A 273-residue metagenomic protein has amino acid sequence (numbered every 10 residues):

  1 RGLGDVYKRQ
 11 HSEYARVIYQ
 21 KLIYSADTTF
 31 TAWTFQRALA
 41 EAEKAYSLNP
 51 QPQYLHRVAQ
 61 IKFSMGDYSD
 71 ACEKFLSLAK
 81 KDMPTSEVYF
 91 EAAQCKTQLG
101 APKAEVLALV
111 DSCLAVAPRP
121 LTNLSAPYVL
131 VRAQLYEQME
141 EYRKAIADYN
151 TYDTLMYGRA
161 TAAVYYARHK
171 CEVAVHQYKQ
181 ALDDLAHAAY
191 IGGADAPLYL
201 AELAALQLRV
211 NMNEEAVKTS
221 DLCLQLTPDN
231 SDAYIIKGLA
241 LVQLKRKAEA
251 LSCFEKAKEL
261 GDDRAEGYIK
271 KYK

Functional and structural regions predicted by a protein language model:
R1-Y7: Short, small-residue-biased leader/transition segments that mark boundaries at the very start of proteins
D5, K44-A45, S77-L78, C113 (+5 more regions): Canonical positions in the second alpha-helix
K8-S12, P52-Y54, T85-E87, L121-T122 (+5 more regions): Helix-start (N-cap) detector for alpha-helical repeat units in TPR-like alpha-solenoids, especially tetratricopeptide
E13, R57, E91, V131 (+4 more regions): Canonical tetratricopeptide repeat
Q20, S64, Q98-L99, Q138 (+5 more regions): Register position in tetratricopeptide repeats
Q243, A248-K273: Terminal, low-structured helical/coil segments at or just beyond the last alpha-helical repeat
